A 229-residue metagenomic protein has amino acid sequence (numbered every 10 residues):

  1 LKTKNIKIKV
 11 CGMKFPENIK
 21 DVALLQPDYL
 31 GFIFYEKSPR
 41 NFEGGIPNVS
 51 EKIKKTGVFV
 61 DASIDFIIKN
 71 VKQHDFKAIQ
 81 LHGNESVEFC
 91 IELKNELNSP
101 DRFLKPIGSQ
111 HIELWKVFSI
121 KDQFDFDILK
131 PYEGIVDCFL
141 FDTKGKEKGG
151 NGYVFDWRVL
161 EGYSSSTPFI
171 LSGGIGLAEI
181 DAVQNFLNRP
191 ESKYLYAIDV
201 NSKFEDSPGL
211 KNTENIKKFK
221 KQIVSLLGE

Functional and structural regions predicted by a protein language model:
L1-N98, G108-E229: Conserved N-terminal beta1-alpha1 strand-loop-helix module at the mouth
